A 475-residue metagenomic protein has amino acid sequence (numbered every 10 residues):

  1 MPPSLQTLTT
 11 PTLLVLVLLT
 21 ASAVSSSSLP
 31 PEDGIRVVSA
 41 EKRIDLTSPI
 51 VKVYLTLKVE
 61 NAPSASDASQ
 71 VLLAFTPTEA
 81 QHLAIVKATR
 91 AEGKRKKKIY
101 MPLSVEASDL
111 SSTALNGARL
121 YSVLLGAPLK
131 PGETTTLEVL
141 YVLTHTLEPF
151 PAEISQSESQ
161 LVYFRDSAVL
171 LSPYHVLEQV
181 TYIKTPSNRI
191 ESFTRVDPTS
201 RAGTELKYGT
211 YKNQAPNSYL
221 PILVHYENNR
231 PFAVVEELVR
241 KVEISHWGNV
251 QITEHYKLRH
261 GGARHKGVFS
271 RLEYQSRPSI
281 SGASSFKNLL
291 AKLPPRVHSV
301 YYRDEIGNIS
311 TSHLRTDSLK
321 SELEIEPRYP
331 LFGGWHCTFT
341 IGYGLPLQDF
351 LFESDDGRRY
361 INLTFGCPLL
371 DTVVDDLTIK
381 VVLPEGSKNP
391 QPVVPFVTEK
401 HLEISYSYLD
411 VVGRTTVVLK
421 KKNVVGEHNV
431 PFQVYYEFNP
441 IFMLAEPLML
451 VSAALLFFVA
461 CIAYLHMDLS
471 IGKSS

Functional and structural regions predicted by a protein language model:
M1-V15: Classical eukaryotic N-terminal signal peptides for Sec-dependent ER targeting/secretion, especially the positively
P2-L5, L19-S475: Lumenal/extracellular ectodomains and adaptor appendage modules of the eukaryotic vesicle/secretory system
